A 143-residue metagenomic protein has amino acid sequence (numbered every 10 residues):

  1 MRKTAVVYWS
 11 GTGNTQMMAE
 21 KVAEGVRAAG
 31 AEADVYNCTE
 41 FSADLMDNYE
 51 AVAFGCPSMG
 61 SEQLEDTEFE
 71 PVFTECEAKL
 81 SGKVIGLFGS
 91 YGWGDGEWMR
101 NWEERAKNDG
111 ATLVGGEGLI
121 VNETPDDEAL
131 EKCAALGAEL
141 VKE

Functional and structural regions predicted by a protein language model:
R2-K3, N14-M17, A23-C38, N48-E143: FMN-binding flavodoxin-like domain, especially the glycine-rich phosphate-binding loop
Y8-T12: Aromatic-flanked redox-active Cys/Sec active sites in thiol-based oxidoreductases, especially the WC-centered
F41: Helix-turn-helix
